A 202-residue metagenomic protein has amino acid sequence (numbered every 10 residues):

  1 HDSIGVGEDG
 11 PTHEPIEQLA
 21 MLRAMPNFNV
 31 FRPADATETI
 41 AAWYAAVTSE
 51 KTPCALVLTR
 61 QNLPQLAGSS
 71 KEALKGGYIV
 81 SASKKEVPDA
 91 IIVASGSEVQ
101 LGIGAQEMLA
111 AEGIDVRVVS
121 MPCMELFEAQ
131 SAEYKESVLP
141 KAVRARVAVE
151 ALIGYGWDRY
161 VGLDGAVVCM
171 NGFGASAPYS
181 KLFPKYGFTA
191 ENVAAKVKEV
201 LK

Functional and structural regions predicted by a protein language model:
H1-D2, M21-A24: A glycine-rich helix N-cap at a beta->alpha junction
S3-P15, T39, T48-K202: Thiamine diphosphate
A20-M21, V147: Two-metal-ion acidic nuclease core segments, chiefly of the RNase H-like superfamily
N27: C-terminal reverse transcriptase regions that engage the nucleic-acid substrate
A34: TRNA-recognition modules of translation machinery and tRNA-sensing kinases, especially anticodon-binding
